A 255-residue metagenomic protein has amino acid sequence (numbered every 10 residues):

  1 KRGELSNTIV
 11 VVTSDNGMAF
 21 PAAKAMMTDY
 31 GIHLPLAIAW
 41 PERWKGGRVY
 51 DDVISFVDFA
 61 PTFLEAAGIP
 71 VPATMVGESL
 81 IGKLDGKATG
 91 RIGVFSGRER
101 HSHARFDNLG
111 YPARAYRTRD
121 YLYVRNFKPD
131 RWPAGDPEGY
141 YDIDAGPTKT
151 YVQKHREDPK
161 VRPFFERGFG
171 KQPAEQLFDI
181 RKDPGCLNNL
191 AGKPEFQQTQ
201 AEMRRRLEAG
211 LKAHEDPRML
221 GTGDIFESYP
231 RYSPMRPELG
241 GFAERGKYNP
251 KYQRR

Functional and structural regions predicted by a protein language model:
K1, P21-T74, E78-G93, G170 (+1 more regions): Substrate-binding rim/cap in mid-to-C-terminal beta-strand-loop elements of soluble/periplasmic
K1-A22: Metal-dependent active-site segment of extracytoplasmic phospho-/sulfohydrolases and closely related
K1-N7, G68-T74, A209-L220: Surface-exposed helix-capping loop/turn segments at secondary-structure junctions
S6, D58-P61, E65, A201 (+1 more regions): A broad, structural surface signal
I9-S14, P35-I38, F59-L64, Q176-D183: Beta-strand elements within well-structured catalytic alpha/beta cores of enzymes that handle phosphate/sulfate esters
T13-N16, A39-E42, R98, N126-F127 (+1 more regions): Active-site-proximal beta-strand/loop segments in catalytic clefts of secreted hydrolases
M18, A67-Q176: C-terminal cap/loop subdomain of S1 sulfatases and analogous C-terminal strand-loop tails that border
H33, E157-E175, I180-C186, L190-R255: Long, internal low-complexity/basic segments
